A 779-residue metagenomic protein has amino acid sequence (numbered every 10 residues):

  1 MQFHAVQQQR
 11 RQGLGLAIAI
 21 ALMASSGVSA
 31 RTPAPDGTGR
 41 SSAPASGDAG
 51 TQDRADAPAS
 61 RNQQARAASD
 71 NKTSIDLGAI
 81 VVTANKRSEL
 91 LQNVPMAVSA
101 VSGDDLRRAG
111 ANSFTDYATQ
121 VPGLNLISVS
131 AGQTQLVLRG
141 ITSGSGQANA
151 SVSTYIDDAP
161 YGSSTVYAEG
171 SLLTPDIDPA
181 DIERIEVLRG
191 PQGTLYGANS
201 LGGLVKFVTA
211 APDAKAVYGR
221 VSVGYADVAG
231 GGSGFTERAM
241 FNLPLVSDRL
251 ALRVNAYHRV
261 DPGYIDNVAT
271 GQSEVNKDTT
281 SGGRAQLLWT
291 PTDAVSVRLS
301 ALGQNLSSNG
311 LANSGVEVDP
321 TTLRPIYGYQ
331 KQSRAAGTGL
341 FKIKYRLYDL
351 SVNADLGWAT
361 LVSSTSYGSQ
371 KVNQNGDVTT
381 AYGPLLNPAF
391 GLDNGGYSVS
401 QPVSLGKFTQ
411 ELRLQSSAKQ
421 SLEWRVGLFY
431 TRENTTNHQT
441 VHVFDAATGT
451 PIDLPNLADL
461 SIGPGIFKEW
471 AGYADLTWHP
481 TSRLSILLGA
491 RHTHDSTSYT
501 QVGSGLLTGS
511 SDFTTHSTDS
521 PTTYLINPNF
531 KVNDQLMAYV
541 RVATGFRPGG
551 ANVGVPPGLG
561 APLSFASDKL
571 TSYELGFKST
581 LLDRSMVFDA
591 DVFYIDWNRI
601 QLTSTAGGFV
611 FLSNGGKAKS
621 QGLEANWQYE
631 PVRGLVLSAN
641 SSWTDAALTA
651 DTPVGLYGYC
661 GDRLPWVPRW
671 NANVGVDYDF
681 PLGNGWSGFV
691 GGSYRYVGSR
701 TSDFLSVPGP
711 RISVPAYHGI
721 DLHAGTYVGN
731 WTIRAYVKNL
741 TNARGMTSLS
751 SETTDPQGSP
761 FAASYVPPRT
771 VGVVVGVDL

Functional and structural regions predicted by a protein language model:
T83, T115-P160, E183: Extracytoplasmic beta-strand/coil segments of soluble accessory domains associated with Gram-negative outer-membrane
F114-T115, L136-V137, V152-D157, L172-P175 (+3 more regions): N-terminal periplasmic accessory domains that precede and gate Gram-negative outer-membrane beta-barrel machines
P160-R189: Short acidic/polar hinge/loop motifs at secondary-structure boundaries that mediate gating or recognition
R220, A229-N309, G357, L405-Q410 (+3 more regions): Transmembrane beta-barrel wall of Gram-negative outer-membrane proteins
R238, D349-V378, K531, M537-G545 (+5 more regions): Membrane-embedded beta-barrel scaffold of Gram-negative outer-membrane proteins
L288-T292, L414-S417, F429-T431, G463-I595 (+3 more regions): Structural signature of Gram-negative outer-membrane beta-barrels, strongest in the C-terminal barrel of TonB-dependent
R425, S482, I486, Y594-D596 (+2 more regions): Gram-negative outer-membrane beta-barrel transporters
R695-L705, T726-L779: C-terminal beta-signal and adjacent terminal beta-strands/loops of Gram-negative outer-membrane beta-barrel proteins
